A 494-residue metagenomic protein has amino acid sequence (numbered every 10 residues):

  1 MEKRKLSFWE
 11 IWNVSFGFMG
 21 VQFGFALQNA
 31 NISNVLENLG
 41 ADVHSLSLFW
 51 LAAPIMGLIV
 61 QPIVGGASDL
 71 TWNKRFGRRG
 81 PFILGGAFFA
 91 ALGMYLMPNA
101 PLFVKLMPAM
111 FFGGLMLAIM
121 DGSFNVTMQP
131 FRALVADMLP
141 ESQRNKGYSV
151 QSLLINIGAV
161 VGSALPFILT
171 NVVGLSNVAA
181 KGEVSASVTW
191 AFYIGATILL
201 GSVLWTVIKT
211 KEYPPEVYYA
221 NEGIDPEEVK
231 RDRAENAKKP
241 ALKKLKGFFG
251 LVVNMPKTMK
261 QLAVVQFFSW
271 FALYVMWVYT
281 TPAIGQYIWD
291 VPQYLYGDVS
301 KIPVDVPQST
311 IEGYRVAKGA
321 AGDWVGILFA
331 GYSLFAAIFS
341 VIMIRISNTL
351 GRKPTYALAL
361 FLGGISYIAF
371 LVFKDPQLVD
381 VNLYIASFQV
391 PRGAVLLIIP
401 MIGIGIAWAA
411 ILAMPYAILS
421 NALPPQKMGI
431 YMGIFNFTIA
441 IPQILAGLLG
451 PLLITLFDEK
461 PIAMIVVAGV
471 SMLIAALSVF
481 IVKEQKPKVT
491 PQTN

Functional and structural regions predicted by a protein language model:
M1-F8, P101, L106-L115, V126-T127 (+3 more regions): Intracellular loop-helix junctions on the cytosolic face of multi-pass helical membrane proteins
E2-M56, Q261-V265, S269-Y294: Helix-loop boundary and gating motifs at the non-cytosolic
D42-A52, D290-S333, V395-L396, A463: Loop-to-transmembrane helix entry
V43-H44, M110, E141-Q151, G322 (+1 more regions): Loop-to-transmembrane helix entry/capping segments in MFS-fold secondary transporters and related SLC/MFSD carriers
I59-R75, I338-R352, I454: Helix-to-loop junctions at the C-terminal end of transmembrane segments in multipass secondary transporters
L70-F88, T349-L360: Cytoplasmic membrane-interface "Motif A"-like loop-to-helix N-cap segments of 12-TM Major Facilitator Superfamily
V126-L139, A410-P424: Intracellular juxtamembrane helix-capping segments at the cytosolic ends of symmetry-related transmembrane helices
F335, P354-L412: C-terminal transmembrane helical hairpin of 12-TM major facilitator-type secondary transporters
